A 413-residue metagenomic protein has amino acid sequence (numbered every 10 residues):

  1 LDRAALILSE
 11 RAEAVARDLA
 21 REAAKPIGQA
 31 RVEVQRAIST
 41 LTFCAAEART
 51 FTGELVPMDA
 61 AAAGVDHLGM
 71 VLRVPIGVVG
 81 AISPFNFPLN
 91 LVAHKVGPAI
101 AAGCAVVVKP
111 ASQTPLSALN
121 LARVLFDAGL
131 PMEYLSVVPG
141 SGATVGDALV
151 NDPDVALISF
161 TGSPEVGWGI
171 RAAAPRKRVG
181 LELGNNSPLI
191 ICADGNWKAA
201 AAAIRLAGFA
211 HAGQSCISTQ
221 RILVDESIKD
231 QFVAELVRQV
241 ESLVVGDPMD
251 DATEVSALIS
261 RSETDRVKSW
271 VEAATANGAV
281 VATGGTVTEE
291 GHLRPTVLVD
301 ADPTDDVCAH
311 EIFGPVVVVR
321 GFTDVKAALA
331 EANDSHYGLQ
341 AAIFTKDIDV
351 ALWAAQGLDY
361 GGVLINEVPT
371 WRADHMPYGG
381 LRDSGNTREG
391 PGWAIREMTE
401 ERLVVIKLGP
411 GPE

Functional and structural regions predicted by a protein language model:
L1-T52: Glycine-rich loop-to-alpha-helix module at the N-terminal edge of alpha/beta enzyme cores
L6-E13, A24, A46-T50, F126-P131 (+11 more regions): Generic secondary-structure signature for well-ordered alpha-helical cores
A12, I27, W197, K229 (+2 more regions): Residues at or immediately preceding the N-termini of alpha-helices
L19, L41, G103, L135 (+7 more regions): Residue-level signal for inorganic ion chemistry
V56-A199, F322: Rossmann-like NAD(P) dinucleotide-binding subdomain of oxidoreductase/dehydrogenase enzymes
A105-V107, V281, G362: A short hydrophobic/small-residue beta-strand
V155, I190, V244, V271 (+1 more regions): Conserved C-terminal structural/oligomerization subdomain of aldehyde/semialdehyde dehydrogenase
E165-D302, I365, G411-P412: ALDH superfamily catalytic-core signature
